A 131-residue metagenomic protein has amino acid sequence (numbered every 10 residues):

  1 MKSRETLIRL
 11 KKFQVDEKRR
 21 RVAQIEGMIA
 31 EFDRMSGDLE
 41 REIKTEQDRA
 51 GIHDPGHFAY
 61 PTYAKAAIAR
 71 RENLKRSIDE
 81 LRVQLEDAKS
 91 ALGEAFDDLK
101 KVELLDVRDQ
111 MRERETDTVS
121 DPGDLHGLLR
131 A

Functional and structural regions predicted by a protein language model:
M1-A131: Charge-rich amphipathic alpha-helical interaction elements
